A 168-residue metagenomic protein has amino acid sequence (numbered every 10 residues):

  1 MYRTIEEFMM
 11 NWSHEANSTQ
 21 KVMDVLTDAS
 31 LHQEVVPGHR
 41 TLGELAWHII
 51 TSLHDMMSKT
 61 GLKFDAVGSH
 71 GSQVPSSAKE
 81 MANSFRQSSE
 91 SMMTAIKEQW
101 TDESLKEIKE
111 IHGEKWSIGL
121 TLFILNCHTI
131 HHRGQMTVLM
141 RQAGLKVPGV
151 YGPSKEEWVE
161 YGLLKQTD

Functional and structural regions predicted by a protein language model:
M1, G38, I49-I50, V74 (+2 more regions): Generic structural signal for well-ordered secondary structure
M1-Y2, E6-F8: N-terminal export signals and maturation junctions of secreted/periplasmic proteins
F8-N11, E15-V22, M81-A95, L125: Alpha-helical packing segments of well-folded alpha/beta enzyme cores
M9-S13, N17-Q20, S30-G71, E110-D168: Short, contiguous alpha-helical
S58-W100: Helix-adjacent hinge/juxtasegments
K97-H112: Acidic catalytic patch
